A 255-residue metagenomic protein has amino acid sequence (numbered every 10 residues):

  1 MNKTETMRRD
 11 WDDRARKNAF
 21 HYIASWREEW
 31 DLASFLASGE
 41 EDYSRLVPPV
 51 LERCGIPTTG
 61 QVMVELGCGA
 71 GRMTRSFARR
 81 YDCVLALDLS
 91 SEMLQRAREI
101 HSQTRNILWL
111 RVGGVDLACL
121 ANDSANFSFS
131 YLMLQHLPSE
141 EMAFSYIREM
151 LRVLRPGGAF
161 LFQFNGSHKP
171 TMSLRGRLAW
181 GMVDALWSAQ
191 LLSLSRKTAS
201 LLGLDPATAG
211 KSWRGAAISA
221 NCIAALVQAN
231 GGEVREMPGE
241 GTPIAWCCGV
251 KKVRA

Functional and structural regions predicted by a protein language model:
N2-G60, A70-F77, Y81, L87-N106 (+2 more regions): Class I (Rossmann-like) S-adenosyl-L-methionine-dependent methyltransferase catalytic domain, capturing the SAM-binding
Q61, S124, G157-G158: Surface-exposed loop/turn positions
E65: Class I SAM-dependent methyltransferase core
R79, E141-S145: Generic recognition of short, well-ordered alpha-helical segments
A118-S128: A short acidic, Gly/Pro-enriched loop at the edge of an enzyme's catalytic core that lines a small-molecule cofactor
F127-E141: A short SAM/SAH-binding and catalytic strip from SAM-dependent methyltransferases
F144-P156: A short glycine-rich, Lys/Arg-flanked "PGG" loop and its adjoining helix->strand segment in the class I
